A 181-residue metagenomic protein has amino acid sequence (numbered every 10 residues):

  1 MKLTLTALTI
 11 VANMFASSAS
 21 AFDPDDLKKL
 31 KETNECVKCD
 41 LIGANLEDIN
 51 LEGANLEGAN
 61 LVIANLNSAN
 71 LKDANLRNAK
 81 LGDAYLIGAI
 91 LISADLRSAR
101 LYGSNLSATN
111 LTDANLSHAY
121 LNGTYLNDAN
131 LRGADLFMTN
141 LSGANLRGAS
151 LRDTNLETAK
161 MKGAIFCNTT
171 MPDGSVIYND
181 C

Functional and structural regions predicted by a protein language model:
M1-L5: Bacterial N-terminal signal peptides that target proteins for export
A7-M14: Bacterial N-terminal signal peptides
A16-S18: N-terminal signal peptide c-region/cleavage motif recognized by signal peptidases
F22-C181: Tandem repeat scaffolds
